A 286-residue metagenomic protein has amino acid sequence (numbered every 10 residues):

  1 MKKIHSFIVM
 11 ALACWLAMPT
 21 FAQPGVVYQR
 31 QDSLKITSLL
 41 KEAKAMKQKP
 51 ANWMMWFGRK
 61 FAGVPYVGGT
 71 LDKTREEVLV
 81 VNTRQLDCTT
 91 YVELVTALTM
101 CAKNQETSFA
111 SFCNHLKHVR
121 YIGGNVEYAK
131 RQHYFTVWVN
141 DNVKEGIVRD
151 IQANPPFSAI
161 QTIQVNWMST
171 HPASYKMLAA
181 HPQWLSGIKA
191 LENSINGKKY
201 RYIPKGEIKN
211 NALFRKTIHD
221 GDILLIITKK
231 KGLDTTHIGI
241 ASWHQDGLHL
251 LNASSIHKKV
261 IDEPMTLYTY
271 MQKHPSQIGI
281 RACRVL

Functional and structural regions predicted by a protein language model:
M1-V27: Bacterial Sec-dependent N-terminal signal peptides
P24-E93, M100: Cationic-aromatic interfacial patches
P65-Y200, W243, N252-S255: Acidic/His-rich structured neighborhood in mature extracellular/periplasmic domains
N114-H118, N210-K216: Beta-rich nucleic-acid/ligand-interaction surfaces
Y202-F214, T228: Short alpha-helix capping/helix-loop boundary micro-motifs
H219-L286: C-terminal soluble interaction/assembly domains
